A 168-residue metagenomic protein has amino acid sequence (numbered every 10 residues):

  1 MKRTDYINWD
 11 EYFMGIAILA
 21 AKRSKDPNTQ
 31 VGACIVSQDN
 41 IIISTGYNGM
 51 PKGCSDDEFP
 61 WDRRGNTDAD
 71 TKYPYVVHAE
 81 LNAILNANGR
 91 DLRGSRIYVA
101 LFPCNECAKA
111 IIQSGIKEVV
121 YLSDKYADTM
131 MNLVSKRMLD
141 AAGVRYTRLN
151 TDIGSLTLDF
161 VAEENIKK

Functional and structural regions predicted by a protein language model:
M1-K168: Zinc-dependent deaminase catalytic domain
